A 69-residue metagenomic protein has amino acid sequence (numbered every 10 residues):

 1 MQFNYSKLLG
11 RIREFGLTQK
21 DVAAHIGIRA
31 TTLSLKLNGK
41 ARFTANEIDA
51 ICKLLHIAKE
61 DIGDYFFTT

Functional and structural regions predicted by a protein language model:
M1-L17: A short, Lys/Arg-rich alpha-helix, primarily the initiator
L9, K20, D49: Residues within the helices of the helix-turn-helix
I12, A23, C52: The alpha-helix within a helix-turn-helix
L17, F43-N46: Residue-level signal for the short linker/turn that defines the boundary of a DNA-recognition helix
L17-L35: Short alpha-helical DNA-recognition segment
L37, E47, F66: DNA major-groove recognition helix of helix-turn-helix
N46-D61: DNA major-groove recognition helix of helix-turn-helix/homeodomain DNA-binding modules
I62-T69: Short amphipathic recognition helices of helix-turn-helix/homeodomain-type DNA-binding modules
